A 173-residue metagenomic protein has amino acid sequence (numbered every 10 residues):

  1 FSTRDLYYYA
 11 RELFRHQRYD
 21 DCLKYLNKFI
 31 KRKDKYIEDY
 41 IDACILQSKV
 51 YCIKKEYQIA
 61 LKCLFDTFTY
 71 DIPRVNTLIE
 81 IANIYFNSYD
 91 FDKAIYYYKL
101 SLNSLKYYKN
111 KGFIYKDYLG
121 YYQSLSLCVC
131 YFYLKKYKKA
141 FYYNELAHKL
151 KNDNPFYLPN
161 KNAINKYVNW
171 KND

Functional and structural regions predicted by a protein language model:
S2, Y40, R74, F113-G120 (+2 more regions): Residues that mark the junctions of alpha-helical repeat units in TPR/alpha-solenoid scaffolds
Y19-D20, Y57, F91, Y137 (+1 more regions): TPR-repeat structural position
